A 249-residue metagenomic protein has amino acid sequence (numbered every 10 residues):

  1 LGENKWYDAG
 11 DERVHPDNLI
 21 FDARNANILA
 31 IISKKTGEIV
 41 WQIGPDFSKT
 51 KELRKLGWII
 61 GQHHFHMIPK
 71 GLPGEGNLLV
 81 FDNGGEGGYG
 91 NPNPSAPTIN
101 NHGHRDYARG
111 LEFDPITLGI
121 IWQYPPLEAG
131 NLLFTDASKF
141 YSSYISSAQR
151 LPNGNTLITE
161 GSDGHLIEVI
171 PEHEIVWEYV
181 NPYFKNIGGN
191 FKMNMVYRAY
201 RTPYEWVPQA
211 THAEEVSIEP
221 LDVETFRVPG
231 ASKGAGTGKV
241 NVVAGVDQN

Functional and structural regions predicted by a protein language model:
L1-N249: Histidine-/acidic-rich catalytic cores in large beta-rich domains
